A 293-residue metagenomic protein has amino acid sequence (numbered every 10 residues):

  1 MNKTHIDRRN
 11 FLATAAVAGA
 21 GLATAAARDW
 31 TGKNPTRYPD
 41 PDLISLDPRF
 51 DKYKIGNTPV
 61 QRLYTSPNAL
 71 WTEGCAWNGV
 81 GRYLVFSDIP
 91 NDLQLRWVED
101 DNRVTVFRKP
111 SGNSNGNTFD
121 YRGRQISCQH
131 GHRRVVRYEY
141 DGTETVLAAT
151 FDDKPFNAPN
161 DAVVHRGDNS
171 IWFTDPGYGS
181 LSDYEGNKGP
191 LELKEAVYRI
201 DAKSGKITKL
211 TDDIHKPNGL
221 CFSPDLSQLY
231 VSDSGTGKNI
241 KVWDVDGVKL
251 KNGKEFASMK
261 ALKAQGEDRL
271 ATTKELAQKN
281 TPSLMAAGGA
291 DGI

Functional and structural regions predicted by a protein language model:
N2-A18: N-terminal secretory signal peptides and thylakoid transit peptides that target proteins across membranes
W30-T58: Blade/loop signatures of beta-propeller domains
S66-R82, P110-Q129, R134, D152-I171 (+5 more regions): Beta-rich, blade/repeat-based domains predominating in secreted/periplasmic proteins but also intracellular
V85-N102: Beta-propeller domains
L93-L95, R134-V136, A196-Y198, N239-K241: A short loop-to-beta-strand structural motif that recurs across blades of beta-propeller domains
T105-K109, T145-A149, K209-T211, K251-S258: Beta-propeller fold detector
W243-K249: Short loop/turn segments immediately following beta-strands, especially the blade-tip and inter-blade linker loops
